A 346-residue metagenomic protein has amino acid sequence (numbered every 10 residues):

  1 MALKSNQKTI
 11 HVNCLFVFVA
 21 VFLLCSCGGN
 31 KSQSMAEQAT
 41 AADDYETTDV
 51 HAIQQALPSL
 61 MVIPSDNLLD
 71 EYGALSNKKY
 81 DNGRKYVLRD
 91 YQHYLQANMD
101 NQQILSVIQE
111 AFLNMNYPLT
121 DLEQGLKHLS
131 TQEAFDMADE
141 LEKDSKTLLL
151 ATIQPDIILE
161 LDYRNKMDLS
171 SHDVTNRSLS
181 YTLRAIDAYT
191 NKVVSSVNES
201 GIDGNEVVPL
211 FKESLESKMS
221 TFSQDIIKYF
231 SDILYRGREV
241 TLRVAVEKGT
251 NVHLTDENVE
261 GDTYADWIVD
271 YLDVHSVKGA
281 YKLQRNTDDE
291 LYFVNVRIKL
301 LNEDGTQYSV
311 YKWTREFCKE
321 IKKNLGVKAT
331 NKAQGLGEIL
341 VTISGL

Functional and structural regions predicted by a protein language model:
A2-L15: Bacterial N-terminal signal peptides that target proteins for export
L23-S26: C-terminal motif of bacterial Sec signal peptides marking the signal peptidase cleavage site
G28-M61, N67-G73, K192-K282, W313 (+3 more regions): C-terminal/domain-edge helix-coil "capping" segments
T48-V50, D144-L149, N165-V174: Catalytic micro-motifs at enzyme active sites that drive phosphoryl/nucleotidyl and oxygen chemistry
Q55-L57, M99, Q103, V107 (+5 more regions): Extracytoplasmic
E71-L159, D262-K299, E303-L325: N-terminal segment of the mature soluble domain
E71-Y72, L129-Q132, M167-H172, N251-H253: Extracytoplasmic/secreted cell-surface and envelope-processing proteins
D156-N205, Q334, E338-L346: Amphipathic beta-strand/beta-sheet edge segments enriched in Tyr/Trp
